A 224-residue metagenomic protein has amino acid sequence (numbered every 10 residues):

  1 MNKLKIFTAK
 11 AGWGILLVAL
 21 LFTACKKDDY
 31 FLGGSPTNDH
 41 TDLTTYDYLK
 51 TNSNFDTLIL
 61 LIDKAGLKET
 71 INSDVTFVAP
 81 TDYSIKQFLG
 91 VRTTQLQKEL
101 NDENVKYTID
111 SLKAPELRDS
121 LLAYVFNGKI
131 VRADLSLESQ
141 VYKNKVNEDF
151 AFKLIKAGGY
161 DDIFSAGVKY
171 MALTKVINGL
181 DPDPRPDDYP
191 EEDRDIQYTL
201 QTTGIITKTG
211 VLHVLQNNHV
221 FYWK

Functional and structural regions predicted by a protein language model:
L4-A9, C25-K224: Mature, structured domains of secreted/extracytosolic soluble proteins
A9-L16: Sec-dependent signal peptide recognition, specifically the positively charged N-region followed immediately by
L16-V18, T37: Intrinsically disordered, low-complexity, compositionally biased regions/tails
L20-A24: C-terminal motif of bacterial Sec signal peptides marking the signal peptidase cleavage site
